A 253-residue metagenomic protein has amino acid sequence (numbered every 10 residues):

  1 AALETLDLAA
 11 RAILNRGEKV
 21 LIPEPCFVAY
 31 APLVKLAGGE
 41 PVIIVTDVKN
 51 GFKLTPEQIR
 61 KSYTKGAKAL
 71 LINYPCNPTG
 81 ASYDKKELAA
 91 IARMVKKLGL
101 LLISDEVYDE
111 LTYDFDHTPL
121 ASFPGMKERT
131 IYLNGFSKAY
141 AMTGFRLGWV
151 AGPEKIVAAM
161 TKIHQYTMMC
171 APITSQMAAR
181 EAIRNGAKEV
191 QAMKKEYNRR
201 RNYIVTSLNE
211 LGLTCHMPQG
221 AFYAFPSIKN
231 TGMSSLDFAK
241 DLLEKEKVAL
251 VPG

Functional and structural regions predicted by a protein language model:
A1-G253: PLP-dependent class I/II
